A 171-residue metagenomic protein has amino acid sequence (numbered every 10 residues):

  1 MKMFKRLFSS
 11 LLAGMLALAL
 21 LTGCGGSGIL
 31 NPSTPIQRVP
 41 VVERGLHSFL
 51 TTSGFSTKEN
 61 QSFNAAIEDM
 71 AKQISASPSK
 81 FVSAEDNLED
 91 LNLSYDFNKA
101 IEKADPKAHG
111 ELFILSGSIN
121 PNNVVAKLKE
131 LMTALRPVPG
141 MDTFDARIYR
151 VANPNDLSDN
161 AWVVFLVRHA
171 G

Functional and structural regions predicted by a protein language model:
M1-L11: Bacterial N-terminal signal peptides that target proteins for export
L18, I74-S77, L135-D142: Short secondary-structure junctions and interdomain/linker hinges
A19-G23: C-terminal motif of bacterial Sec signal peptides marking the signal peptidase cleavage site
G26: Short, conserved catalytic or interaction motifs in soluble domains
I29-D96: Short, well-ordered surface patches within globular domains
L93-G171: A well-ordered secondary-structure block
